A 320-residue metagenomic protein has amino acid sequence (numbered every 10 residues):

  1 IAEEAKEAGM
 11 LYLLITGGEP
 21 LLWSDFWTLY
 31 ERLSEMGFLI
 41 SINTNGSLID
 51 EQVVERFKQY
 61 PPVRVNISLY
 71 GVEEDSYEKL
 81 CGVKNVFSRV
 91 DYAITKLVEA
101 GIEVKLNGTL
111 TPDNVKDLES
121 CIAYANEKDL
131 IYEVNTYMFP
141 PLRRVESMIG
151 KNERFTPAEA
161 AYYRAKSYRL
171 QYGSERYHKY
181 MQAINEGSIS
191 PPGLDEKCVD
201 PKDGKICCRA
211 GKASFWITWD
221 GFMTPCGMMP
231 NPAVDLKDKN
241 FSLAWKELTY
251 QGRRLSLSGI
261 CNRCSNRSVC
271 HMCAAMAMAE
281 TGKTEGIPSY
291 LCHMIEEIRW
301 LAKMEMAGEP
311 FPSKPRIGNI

Functional and structural regions predicted by a protein language model:
I1-R64, K79, Y163: Conserved alpha-helical substructure of the radical SAM core
A5, M10-I15, A213-I217, G221 (+1 more regions): N-terminal pre-triad scaffold of radical SAM enzymes
T16, S68, M276: Conserved residues at the C-terminal ends of beta-strands
W23, W27, D50-E51, E74 (+3 more regions): Structural motif corresponding to alpha-helix initiation and N-cap regions
M36-L39, K58-A210, W216-T224, M228: Radical SAM enzyme [4Fe-4S]-AdoMet core and its adjacent flexible, acidic and glycine-rich loops/tails across
C198, K202-K205, F222-M223, G227-I320: Flexible mid-to-C-terminal extensions adjoining Fe-S/redox cofactors in radical SAM and related proteins
G211-K212, L255: A short helix-loop-beta-strand connector motif used in the catalytic cores of GNAT acetyltransferases and, in some
